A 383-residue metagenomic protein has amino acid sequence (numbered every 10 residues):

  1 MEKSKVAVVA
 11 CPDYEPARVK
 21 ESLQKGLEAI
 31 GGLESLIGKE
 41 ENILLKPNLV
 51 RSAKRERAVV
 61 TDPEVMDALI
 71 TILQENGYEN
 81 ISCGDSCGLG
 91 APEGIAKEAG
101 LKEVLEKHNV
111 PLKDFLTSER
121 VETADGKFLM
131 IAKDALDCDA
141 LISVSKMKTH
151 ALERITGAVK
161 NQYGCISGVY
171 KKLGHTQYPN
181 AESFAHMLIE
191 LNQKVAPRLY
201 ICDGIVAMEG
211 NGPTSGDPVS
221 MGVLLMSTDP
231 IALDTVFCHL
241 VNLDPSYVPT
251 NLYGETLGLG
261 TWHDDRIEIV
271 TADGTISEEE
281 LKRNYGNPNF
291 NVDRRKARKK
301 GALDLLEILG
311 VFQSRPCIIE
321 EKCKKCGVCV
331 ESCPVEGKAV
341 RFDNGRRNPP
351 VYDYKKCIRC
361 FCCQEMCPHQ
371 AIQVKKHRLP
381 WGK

Functional and structural regions predicted by a protein language model:
M1-E320, K324, V330, G337-R347 (+3 more regions): N-terminal and secondary-structure boundary signal
